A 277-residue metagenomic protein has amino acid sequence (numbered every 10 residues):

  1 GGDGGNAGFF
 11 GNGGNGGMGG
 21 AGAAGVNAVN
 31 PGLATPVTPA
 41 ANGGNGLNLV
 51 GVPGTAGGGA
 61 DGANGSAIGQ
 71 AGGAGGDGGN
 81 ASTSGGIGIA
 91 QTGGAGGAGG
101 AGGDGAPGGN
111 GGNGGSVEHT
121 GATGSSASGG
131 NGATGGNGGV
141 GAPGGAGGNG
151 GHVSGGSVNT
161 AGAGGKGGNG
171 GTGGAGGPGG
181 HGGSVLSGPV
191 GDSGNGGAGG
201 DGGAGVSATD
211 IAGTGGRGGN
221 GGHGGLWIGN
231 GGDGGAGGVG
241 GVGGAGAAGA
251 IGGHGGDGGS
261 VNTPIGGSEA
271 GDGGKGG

Functional and structural regions predicted by a protein language model:
G1-G277: Glycine-centric low-complexity repeats
